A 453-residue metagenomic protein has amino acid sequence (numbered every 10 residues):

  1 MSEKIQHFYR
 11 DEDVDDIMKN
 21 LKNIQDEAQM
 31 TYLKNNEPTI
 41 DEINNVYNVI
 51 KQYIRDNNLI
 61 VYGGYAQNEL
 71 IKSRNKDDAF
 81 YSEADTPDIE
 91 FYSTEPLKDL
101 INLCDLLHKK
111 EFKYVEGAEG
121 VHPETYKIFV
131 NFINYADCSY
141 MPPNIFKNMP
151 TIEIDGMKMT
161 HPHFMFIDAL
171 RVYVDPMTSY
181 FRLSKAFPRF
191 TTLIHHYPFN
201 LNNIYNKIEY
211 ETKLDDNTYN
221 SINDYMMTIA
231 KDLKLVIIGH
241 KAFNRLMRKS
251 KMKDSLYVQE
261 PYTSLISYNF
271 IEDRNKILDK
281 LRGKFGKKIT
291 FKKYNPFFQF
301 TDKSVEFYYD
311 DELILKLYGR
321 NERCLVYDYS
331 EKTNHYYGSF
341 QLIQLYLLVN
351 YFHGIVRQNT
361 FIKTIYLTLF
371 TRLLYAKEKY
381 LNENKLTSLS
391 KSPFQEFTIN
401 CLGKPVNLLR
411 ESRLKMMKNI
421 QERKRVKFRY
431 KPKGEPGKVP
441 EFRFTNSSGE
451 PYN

Functional and structural regions predicted by a protein language model:
M1-N45, I154-S221, K433-V439, T445-N453: N-terminal regions immediately upstream of nucleotidyltransferase
K4-D15, Y32, Y205-E209, I365-N453: C-terminal, non-catalytic extensions of nucleic-acid polymerases
I17-N20, L106, R189, K280 (+1 more regions): Charge-rich, solvent-exposed alpha-helical interaction surfaces
I43-L97, S221-P261, S267-I271: Active-site nucleotide-donor binding segment shared across nucleotidyl transfer reactions
I50, D56-I60, G64, N134 (+12 more regions): Non-catalytic helical "accessory" subdomain of NTase-fold nucleotidyltransferases
L97-C104, I271-D279: Short, conserved charged micro-motifs
C104-K147, L281-L325: Conserved catalytic core of two-metal-ion nucleotidyltransferases
F146-P176, Y327-V349: Phosphate-handling catalytic interfaces
